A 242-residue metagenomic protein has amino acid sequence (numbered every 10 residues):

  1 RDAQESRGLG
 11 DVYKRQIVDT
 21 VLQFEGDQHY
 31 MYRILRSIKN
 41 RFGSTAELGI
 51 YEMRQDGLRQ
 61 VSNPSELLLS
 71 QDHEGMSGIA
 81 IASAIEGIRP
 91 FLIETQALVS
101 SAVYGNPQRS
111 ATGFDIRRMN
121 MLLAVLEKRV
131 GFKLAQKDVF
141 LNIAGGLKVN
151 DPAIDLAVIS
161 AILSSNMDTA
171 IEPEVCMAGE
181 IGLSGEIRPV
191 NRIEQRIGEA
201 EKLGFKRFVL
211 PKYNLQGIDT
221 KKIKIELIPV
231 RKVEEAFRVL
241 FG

Functional and structural regions predicted by a protein language model:
R1, R7, D27, N40: A short beta-strand-to-loop transition that corresponds to the Sensor-1 phosphate-sensing loop of AAA+ P-loop ATPases
D2-L9, Y13, E180: Single conserved hydrophobic/aromatic residue that forms the stacking wall/gate of nucleotide- or nucleobase-binding
R7-D11, F208-K222: Short, glycine/polar-rich helix-capping loops at beta-to-alpha or helix-loop-helix junctions that flank or form
K14-E25: A short helix-turn-beta junction within AAA+ P-loop NTPase domains corresponding to the substrate/partner-engaging
L22-F24, R207-P211, E226-P229: Short hydrophobic alpha-helical runs that function as membrane-insertion/retention elements
Q28-K39, A46-L48, N63: Conserved AAA+ ATPase core "coupling" helix
T45-E199, R207: Conserved P-loop NTPase/AAA+ ATPase motor core
L215-G242: Short acidic, glycine/proline-enriched helix-loop-strand junctions
